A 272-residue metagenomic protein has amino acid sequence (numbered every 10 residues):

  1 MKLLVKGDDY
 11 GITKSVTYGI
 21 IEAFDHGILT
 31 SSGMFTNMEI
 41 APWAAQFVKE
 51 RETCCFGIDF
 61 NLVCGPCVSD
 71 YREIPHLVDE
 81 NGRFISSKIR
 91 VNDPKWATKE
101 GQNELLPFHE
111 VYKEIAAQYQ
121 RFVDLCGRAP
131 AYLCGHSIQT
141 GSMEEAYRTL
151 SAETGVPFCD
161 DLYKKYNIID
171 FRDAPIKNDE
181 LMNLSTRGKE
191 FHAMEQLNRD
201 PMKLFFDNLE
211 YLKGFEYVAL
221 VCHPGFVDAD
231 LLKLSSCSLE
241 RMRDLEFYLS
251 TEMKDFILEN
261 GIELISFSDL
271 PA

Functional and structural regions predicted by a protein language model:
M1-L4, K14-C55, D59-A116, Q120-Y132 (+1 more regions): Terminal accessory/targeting
G7-Y10: DG-centered beta-turn motif at the end of beta-strands
H136: Acidic/histidine-rich, metal-coordinating catalytic segments
